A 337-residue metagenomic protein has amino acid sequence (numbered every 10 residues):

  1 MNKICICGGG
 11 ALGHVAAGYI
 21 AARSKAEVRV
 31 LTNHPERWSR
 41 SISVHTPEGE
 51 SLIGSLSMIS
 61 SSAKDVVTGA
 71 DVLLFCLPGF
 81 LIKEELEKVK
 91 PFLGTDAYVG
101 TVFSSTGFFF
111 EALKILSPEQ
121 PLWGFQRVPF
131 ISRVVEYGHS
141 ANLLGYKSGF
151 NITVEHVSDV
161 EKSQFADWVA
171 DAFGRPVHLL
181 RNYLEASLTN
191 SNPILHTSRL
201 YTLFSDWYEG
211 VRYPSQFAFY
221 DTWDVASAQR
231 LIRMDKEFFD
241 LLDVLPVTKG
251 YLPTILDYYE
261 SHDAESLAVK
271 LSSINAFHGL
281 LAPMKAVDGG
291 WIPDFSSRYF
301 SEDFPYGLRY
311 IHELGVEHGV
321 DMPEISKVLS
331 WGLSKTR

Functional and structural regions predicted by a protein language model:
M1-L52, M58, D65-V67: NAD(P)+-binding Rossmann beta1-loop-alpha1 motif at the extreme N-terminus of oxidoreductases
E27, S57-M58, P121, H178: Conserved beta-strand segments of alpha/beta enzyme cores
T32-H34, A63, F103, Q126 (+1 more regions): Residues at the C-termini of beta-strands that transition into short coil/loop
S41-T46, E111-L116, Q164-V169: Short, aromatic/basic amphipathic alpha-helical patches
A70: An anion/phosphate-binding loop that grips the pyrophosphate of nucleotide cofactors and donors
L74-F75, G79-A141: Rossmann-like NAD(P)(H) cofactor-binding subdomain of soluble oxidoreductases
V135-M234: Substrate/ligand-engaging "lid" and interaction regions
W207-S215, D221, V225-R337: NAD(P)-dependent Rossmann-like dehydrogenase/reductase catalytic/cofactor-binding core
